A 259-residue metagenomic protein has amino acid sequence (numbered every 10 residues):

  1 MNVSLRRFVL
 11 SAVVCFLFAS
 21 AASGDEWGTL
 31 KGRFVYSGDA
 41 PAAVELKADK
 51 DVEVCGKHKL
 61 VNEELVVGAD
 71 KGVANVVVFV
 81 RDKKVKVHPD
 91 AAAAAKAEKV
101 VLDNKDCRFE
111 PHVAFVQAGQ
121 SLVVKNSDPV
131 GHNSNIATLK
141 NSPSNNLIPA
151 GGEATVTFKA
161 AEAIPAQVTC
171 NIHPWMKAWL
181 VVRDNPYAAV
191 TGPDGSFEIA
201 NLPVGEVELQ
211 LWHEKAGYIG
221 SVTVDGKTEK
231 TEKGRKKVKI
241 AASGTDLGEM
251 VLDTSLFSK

Functional and structural regions predicted by a protein language model:
M1-R6: N-terminal secretory signal peptides that target proteins for export/translocation
V9-S20: Bacterial N-terminal signal peptides
G24-K259: Extracytoplasmic copper-binding redox domains, predominantly the cupredoxin/blue-copper superfamily
